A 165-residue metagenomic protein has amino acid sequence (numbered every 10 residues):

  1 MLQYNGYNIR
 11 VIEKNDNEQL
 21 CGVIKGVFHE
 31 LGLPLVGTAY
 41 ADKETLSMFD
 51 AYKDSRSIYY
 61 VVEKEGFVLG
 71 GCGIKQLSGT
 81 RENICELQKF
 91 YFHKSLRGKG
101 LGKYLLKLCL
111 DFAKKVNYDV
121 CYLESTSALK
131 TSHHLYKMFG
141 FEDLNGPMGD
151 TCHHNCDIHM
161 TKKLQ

Functional and structural regions predicted by a protein language model:
Y4-Y7, V11-S95, L106-L108, F112 (+2 more regions): Acetyl-CoA-dependent GNAT
N15, V116, E124: Residue-level signal for short amphipathic helical patches enriched in basic/charged and nearby hydrophobic residues
E82, G100, T131: Residues that form or flank phosphate/diphosphate-binding pockets in enzymes that use nucleotide phosphates
H93-S95, K99, S127-A128: Active-site acidic-Proline motif in GNAT/NAT acetyltransferases
K99, K115-D119: Short coil/turn segments at alpha/beta junctions that flank glycine-rich nucleotide-binding fingerprints
D119-Y122, T126-K130, H134-Q165: C-terminal "cap" of GNAT-fold acetyltransferases
